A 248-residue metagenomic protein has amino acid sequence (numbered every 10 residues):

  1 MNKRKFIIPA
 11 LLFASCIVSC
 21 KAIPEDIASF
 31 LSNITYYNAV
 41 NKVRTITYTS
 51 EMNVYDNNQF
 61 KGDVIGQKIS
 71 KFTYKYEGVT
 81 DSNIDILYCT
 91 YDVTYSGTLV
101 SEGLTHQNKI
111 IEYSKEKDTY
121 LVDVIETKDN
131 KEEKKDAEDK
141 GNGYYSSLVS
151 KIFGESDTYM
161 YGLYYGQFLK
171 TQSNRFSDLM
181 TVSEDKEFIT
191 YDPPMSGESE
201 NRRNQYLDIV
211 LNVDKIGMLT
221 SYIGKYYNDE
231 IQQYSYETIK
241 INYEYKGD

Functional and structural regions predicted by a protein language model:
M1-V18: Sec-dependent bacterial lipoprotein signal peptides
F13-D81, K246-D248: N-terminal leader/targeting segments and the immediate start of mature chains
A22-I27, L31, Q59, V100 (+2 more regions): Short, aromatic- and cysteine-enriched interfacial helices/patches that mediate contacts at lipid membranes
N38-T47, T73-T90, T105, I110-L121 (+3 more regions): Short, solvent-exposed coil/turn segments at beta-strand boundaries
S50-N57, C89-G97, V122-N130, P193-M195 (+1 more regions): Short regulatory "switch" loops immediately downstream of catalytic or recognition motifs within protein catalytic
K61-K68, D92, S96, V100-E102 (+1 more regions): Gly/Pro-enriched, hydrophobic low-complexity segments that function as extracytoplasmic propeptides/linkers
E77-G162: An acidic-aromatic
N142-D208: Short helix-loop boundary/capping segments
